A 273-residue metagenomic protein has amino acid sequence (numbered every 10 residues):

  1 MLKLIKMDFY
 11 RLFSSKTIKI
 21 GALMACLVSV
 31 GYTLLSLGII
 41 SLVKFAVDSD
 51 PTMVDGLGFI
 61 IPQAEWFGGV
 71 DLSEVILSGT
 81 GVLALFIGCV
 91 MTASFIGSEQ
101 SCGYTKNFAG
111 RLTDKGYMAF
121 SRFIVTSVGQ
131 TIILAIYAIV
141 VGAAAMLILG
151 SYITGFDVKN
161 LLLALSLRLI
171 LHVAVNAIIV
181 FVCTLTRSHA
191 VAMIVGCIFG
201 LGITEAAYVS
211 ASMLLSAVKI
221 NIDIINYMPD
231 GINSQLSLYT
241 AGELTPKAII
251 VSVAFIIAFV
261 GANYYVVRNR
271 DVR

Functional and structural regions predicted by a protein language model:
M1-C26: Aromatic- and glycine-rich beta-strand/loop motifs that create alpha-glucan
S15-K16, T113-D114, R187-H189: Short loop-to-helix capping motifs
A22-F95, A119-R187, G196, T204-E205 (+1 more regions): Secretory targeting signals
V43-K44, S210-I220: A cytosolic-side transmembrane-helix exit/cap motif
V90-G110, K115-G116, F123: Transmembrane helix boundary and interhelical loop/hinge segments in multi-pass membrane proteins
S98, R111, M146, T184 (+1 more regions): Transmembrane helix-loop junction
L215-L238: Short hydrophobic, aromatic-rich alpha-helical segments embedded in or entering the lipid bilayer of multi-pass
V253-R273: Junction motif at the cytosolic side of a transmembrane helix
